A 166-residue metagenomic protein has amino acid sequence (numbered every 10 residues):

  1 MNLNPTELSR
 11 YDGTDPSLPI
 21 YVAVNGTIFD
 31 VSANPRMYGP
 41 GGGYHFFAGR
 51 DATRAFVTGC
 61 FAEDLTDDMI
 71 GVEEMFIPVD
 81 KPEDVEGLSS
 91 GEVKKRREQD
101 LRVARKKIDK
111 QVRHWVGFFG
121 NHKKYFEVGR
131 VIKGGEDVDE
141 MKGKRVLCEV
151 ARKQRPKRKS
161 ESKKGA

Functional and structural regions predicted by a protein language model:
M1-A166: Histidine-anchored, small-residue-rich loop motif
